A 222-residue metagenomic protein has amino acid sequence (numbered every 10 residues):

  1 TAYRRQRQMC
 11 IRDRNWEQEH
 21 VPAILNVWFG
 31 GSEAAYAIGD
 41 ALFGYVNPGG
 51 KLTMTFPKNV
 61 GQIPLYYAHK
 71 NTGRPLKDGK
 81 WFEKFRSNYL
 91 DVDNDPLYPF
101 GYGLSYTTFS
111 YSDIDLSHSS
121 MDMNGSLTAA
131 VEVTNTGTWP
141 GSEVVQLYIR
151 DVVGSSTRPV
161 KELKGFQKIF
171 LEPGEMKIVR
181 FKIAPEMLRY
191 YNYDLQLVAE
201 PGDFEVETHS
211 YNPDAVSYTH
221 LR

Functional and structural regions predicted by a protein language model:
T1-R7, I11, H220: Single conserved hydrophobic/aromatic residue that forms the stacking wall/gate of nucleotide- or nucleobase-binding
R5, N47-Y66, Y98, A215-S217: Acidic/polar loop patches that form or flank catalytic/metal-binding clefts of enzymes that bind anionic ligands
Q8, P22-N26: Aromatic- and carboxylate-enriched substrate-binding clefts and catalytic-loop regions of carbohydrate-active enzymes
R12-P22: Glycine-rich, charge-decorated loop segments at or immediately adjacent to ligand/cofactor-binding or catalytic sites
L25-A35: Acidic, His- and aromatic-enriched active-site or binding-groove loops in soluble protein domains that engage sugars
I38: Glycine-rich beta-alpha loop elements in corrinoid/cobalamin-binding modules across cobalamin-dependent enzymes
N71-T72, L76, L90-V92, P99 (+1 more regions): Intrinsically disordered, low-complexity Ser/Thr/Gly-rich stretches
